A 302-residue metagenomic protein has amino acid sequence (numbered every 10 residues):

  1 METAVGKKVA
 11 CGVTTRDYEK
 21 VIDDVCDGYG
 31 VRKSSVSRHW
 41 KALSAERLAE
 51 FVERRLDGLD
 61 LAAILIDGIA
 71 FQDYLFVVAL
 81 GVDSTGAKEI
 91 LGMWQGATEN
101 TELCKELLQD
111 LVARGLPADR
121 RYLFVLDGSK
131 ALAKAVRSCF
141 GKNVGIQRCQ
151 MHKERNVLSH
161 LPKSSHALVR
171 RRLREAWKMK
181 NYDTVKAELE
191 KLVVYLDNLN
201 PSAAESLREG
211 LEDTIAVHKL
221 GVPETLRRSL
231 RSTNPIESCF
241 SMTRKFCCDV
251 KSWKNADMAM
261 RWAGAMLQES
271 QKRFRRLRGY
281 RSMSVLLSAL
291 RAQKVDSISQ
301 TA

Functional and structural regions predicted by a protein language model:
M1-A4, D24-L126, K130, K134-K142 (+1 more regions): RNase H-like nuclease fold core
E2-G12: Short, amphipathic alpha-helical "recognition" segments used to contact nucleic acids or chromatin
A10, D27-G28, G96, A113 (+4 more regions): Amphipathic alpha-helical interaction elements
G12-I22: Short, charged amphipathic recognition helices of the HTH superfamily and cognate SANT/SANTA-like modules
D24, K130, K178-A302: Acidic/histidine-rich catalytic cores and adjacent linkers of DNA breakage/strand-transfer/modification proteins
K142-S159: Inter-helix linker motif
V157-K191: Metal-dependent DNA phosphodiester-chemistry modules and their immediately adjacent helices/loops in DNA-processing
